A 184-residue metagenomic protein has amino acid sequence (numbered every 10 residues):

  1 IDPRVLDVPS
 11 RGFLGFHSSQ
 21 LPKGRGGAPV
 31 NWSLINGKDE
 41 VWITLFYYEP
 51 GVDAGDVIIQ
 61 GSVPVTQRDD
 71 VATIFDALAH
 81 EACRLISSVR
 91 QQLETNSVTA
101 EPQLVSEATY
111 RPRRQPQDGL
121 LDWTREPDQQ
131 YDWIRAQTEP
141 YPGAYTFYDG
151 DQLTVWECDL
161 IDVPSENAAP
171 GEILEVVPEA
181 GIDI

Functional and structural regions predicted by a protein language model:
I1-Y110: Donor/substrate-binding cores of folate-linked one-carbon enzymes
V105-I184: Internal anion-binding site segments
